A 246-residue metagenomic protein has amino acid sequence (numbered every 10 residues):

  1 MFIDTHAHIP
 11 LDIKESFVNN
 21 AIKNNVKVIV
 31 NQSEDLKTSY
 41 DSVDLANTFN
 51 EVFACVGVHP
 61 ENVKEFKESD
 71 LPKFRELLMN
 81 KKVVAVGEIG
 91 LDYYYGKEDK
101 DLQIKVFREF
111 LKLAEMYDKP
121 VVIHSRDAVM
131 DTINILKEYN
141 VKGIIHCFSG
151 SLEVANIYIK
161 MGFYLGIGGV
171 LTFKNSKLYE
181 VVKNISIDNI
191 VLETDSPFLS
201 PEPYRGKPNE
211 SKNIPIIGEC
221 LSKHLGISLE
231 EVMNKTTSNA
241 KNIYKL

Functional and structural regions predicted by a protein language model:
M1-L246: Mid-domain alpha/beta scaffold segments of enzyme catalytic cores
